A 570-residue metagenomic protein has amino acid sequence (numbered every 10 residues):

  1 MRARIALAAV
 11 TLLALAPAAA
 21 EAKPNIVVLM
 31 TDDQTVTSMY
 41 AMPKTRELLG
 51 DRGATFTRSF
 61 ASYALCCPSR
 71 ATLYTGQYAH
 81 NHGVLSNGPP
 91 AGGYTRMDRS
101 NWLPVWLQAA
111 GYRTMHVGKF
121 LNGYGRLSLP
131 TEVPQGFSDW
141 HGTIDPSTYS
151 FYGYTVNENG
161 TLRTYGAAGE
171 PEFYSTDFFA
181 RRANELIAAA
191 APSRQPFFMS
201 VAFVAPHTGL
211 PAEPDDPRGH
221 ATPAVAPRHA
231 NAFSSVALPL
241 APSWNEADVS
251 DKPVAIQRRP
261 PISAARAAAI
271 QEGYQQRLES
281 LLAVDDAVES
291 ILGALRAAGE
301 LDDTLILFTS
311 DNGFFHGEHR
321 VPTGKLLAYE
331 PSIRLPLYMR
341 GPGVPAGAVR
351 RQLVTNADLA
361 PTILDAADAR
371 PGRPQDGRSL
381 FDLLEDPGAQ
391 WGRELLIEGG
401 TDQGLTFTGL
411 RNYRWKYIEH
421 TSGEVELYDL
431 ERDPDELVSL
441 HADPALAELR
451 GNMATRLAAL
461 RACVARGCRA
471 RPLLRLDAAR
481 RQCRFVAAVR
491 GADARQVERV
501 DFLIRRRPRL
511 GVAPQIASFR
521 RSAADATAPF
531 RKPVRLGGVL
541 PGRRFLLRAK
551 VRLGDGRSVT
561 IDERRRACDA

Functional and structural regions predicted by a protein language model:
M1-R4: Positively charged n-region of N-terminal signal peptides that target proteins for export
A6-A16: Bacterial N-terminal signal peptides
A16, P227, G404, S422 (+4 more regions): Processing junctions and N-termini across compartments
A22-E419, V425, P434-V438, A442-D443 (+1 more regions): Formylglycine-dependent sulfatase
A64-L65, G92, S147, R461 (+3 more regions): Secreted/extracellular small peptides and ectodomain modules produced from precursors
A389-R393, C468, C568-A570: Low-complexity, Pro/Ser/Thr- and charge-rich linker/hinge segments at domain boundaries
L449-C468: Charge-dense polyanion-binding interfaces
A470-A570: Long, low-complexity serine/threonine/glycine- and acidic-rich segments characteristic of extracellular
